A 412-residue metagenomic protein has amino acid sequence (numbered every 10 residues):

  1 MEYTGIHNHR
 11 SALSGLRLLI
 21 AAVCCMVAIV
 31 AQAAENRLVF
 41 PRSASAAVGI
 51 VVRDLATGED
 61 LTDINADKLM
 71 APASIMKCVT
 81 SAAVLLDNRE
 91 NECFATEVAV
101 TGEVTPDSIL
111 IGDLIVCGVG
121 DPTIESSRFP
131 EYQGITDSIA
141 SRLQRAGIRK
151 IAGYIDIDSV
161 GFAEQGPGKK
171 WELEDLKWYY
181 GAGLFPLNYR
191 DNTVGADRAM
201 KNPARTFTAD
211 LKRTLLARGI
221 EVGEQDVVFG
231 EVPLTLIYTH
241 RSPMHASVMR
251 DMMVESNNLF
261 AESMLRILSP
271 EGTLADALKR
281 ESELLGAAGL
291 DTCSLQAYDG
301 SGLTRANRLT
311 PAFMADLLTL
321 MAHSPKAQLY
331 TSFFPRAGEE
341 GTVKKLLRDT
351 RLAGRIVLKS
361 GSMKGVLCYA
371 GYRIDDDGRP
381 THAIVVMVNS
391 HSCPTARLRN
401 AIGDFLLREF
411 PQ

Functional and structural regions predicted by a protein language model:
M1-G15: N-terminal secretory signal peptides that target proteins for export/translocation
R17-A28: Bacterial N-terminal signal peptides
V30-L69, E90, F94-A95, I139-G147: Beta-lactamase-like hydrolase cores
S45-A47, N65-D67, I75-M76, N91-C93 (+8 more regions): Extracytoplasmic
A47, D107-L184, T206-F207, G219-I220 (+3 more regions): Mid-domain, small-residue-enriched loop/turn segments at the edges of structured enzyme/sensor domains
G58, P72-E90, I155, L187 (+3 more regions): Active-site SXXK
T193-F333: A small/polar active-site loop signature that marks catalytic segments
Q296-Q412: C-terminal soluble interaction/assembly domains
